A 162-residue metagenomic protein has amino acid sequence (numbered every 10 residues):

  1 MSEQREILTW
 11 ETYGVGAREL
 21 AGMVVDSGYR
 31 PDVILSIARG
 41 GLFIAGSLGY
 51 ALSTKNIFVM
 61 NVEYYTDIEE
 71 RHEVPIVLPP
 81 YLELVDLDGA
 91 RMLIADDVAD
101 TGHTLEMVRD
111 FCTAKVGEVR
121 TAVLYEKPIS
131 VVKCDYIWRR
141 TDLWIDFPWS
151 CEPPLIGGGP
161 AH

Functional and structural regions predicted by a protein language model:
M1-H162: PRPP-associated nucleotide enzymes
